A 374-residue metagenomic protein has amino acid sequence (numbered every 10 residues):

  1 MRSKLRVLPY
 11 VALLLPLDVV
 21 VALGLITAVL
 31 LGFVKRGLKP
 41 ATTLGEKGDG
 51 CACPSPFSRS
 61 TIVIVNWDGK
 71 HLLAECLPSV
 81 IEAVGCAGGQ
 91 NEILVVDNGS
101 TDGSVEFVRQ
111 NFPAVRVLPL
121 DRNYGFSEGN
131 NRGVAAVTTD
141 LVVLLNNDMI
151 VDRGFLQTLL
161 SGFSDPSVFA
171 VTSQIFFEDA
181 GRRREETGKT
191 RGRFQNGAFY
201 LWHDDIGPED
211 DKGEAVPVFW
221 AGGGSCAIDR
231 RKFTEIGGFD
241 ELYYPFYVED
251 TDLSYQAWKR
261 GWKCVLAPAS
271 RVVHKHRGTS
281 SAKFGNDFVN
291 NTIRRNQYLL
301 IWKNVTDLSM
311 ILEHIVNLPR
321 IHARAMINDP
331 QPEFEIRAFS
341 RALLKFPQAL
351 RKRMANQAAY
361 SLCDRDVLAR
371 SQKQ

Functional and structural regions predicted by a protein language model:
M1-R36, L308-Q374: Non-catalytic, C-terminal membrane-associated alpha-helical segments of glycosyltransferases
P78-Q90: Short, acidic, metal-binding catalytic loop of nucleotide-sugar glycosyltransferases
S79, D97-E106, R122: A conserved acidic beta->alpha catalytic loop
P119-V137, N147: Glycine-rich, basic loop-to-helix element that forms the pyrophosphate-binding segment of sugar-nucleotide handling
V142: Short aromatic/hydrophobic "clamp" motif used to bind/position activated sugar donors
I150-T187: Conserved donor NDP-sugar-binding/catalytic core segment of glycosyltransferases
G192-V218: Short, flexible, basic/aromatic active-site loop/helix in glycosyltransferases
F219-G237, L242-V273: A short, conserved alpha-helix in the catalytic core of glycosyltransferases
